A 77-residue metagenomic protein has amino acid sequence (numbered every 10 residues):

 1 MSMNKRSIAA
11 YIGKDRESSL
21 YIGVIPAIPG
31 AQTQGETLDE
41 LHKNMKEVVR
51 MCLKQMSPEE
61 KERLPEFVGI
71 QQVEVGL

Functional and structural regions predicted by a protein language model:
M1-A9, D39-L77: Short, charged, surface-exposed hinge/linker loops at domain edges that act as mobile lids or interdomain connectors
R6, K14-S19: Short, flexible loop/turn motifs enriched in small residues
A10-G13, G23: Small side chains
K14-R16, A27, V75-L77: Non-catalytic surface loops within mature trypsin-like serine protease
E17-Q55: Amphipathic, hydrophobic secondary-structure cores in small proteins
